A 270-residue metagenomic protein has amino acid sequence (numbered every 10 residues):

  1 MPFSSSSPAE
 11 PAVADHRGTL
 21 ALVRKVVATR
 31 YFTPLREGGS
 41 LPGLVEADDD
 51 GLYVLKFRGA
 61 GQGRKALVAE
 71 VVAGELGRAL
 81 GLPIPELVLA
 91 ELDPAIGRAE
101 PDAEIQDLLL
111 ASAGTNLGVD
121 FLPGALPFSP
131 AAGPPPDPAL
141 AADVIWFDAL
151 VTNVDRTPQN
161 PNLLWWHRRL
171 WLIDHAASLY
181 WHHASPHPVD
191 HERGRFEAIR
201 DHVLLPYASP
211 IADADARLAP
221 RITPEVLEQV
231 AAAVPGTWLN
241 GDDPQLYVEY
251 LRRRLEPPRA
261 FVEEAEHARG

Functional and structural regions predicted by a protein language model:
P2-F3, D15-L22: Juxta-kinase regulatory segment immediately upstream of eukaryotic protein kinase catalytic domains
P11: Cationic, low-complexity basic patches in intrinsically disordered or flexible, solvent-exposed regions
L20-A131, A141-V154, W166-Y180, A184-H187: Conserved ATP-binding subdomain of kinase catalytic cores across diverse folds
V72, P158, L246: Short, well-structured alpha-helical interface segments that form or flank functional binding sites
T157, N162-W165: Conserved protein-kinase catalytic-loop segment immediately C-terminal to the catalytic Asp of the HRD motif
W166-G270: C-terminal catalytic region of ATP-dependent kinase domains
